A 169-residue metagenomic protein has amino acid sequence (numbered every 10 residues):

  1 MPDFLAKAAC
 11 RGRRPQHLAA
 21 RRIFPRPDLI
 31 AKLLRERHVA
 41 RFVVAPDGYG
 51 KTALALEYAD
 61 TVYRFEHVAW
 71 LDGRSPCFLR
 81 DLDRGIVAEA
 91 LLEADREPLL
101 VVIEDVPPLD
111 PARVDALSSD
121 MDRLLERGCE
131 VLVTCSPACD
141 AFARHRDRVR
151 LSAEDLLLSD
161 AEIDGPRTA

Functional and structural regions predicted by a protein language model:
P2-K32: Conserved adenine-nucleotide phosphate-binding loops and their immediately adjacent elements
K7, A53, A116-A169: Alpha-helical sensor/transducer elements of the RecA-like P-loop NTPase core
R37-F42: Pre-Walker A (Motif I) flank of P-loop NTPase domains
V44-V68, S136: P-loop NTPase Walker A phosphate-binding motif
Y49-G50, S75-F78, V106-A112, C139: Short acidic, S/G/P-rich loop/turn micro-motifs used as interaction or catalytic elements
E66-E97: Conserved NTP-binding/hydrolysis module of P-loop NTPases
A90-L117: Conserved P-loop NTPase "ATPase switch" module shared by AAA+ and STAND
